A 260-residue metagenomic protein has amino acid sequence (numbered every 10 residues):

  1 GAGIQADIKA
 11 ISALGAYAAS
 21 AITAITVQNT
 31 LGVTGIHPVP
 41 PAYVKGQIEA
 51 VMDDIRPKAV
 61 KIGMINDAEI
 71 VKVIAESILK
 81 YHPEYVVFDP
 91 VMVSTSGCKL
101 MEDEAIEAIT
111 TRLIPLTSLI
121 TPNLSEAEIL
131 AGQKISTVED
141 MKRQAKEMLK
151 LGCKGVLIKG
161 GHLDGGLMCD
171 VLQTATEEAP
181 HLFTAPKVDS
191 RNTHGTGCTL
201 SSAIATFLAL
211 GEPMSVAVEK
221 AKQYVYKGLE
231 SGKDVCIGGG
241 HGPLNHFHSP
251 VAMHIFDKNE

Functional and structural regions predicted by a protein language model:
A2, A13, N29-Y43, S96-D103 (+6 more regions): Active-site-adjacent loop and "lid" segments of alpha/beta metabolic enzymes
I8-K99, P250, K258: Conserved N-terminal subdomain of the carbohydrate kinase-like
A10, E128-I129, S190-M214: Short, small-residue alpha-helix embedded
S12-A19, A179-P180, F207-A221: Phosphate-handling active-site elements
P38, V216-E260: Charged C-terminal helix
D103-P180: Conserved phosphate/ATP/ADP-binding segment of small-molecule kinases
P180-H194: Short pre-catalytic strand/loop immediately N-terminal to key active-site residues, enriched for Gly-Thr
